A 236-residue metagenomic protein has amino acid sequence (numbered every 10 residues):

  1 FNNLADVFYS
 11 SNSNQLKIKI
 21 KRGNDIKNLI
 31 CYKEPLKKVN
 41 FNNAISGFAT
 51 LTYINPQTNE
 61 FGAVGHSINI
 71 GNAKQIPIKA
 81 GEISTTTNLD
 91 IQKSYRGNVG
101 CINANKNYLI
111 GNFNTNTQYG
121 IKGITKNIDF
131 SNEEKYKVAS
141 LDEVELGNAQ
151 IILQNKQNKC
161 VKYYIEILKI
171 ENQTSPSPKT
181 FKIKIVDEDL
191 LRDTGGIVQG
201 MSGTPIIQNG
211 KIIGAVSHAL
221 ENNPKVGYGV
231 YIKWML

Functional and structural regions predicted by a protein language model:
F1-A5, I206-N209, I213-S217: Conserved PDZ fold ligand-binding element
A5-N42: PDZ-domain C-terminal substructure recognizer with occasional recognition of PDZ-binding tails
I18-N24, L153-N158, Q208: Short acidic, glycine-rich loop/turn motifs
R22-N24, N55-T58: Short acidic-glycine loop/turn motifs at beta-strand connectors
K27, G62, I213-G214: Generic structural signal for well-ordered beta-strand positions
N40, A44, T52, T58-T180 (+2 more regions): Charged, low-complexity helical/coil segments in non-catalytic cytosolic or luminal regions
P178, D187-Q208, S217: Gly/Ser-rich catalytic serine loop of serine hydrolases
E221-I232: A short, polar/charged loop-to-alpha-helix boundary motif
